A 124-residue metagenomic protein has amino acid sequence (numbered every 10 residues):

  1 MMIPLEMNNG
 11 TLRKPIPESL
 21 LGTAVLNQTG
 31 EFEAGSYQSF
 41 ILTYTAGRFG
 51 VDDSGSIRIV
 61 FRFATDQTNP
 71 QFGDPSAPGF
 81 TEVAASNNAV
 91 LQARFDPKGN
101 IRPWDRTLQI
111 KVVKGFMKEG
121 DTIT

Functional and structural regions predicted by a protein language model:
M1-T124: Serine/threonine-rich, low-complexity linker/repeat segments that form flexible spacers/stalks
